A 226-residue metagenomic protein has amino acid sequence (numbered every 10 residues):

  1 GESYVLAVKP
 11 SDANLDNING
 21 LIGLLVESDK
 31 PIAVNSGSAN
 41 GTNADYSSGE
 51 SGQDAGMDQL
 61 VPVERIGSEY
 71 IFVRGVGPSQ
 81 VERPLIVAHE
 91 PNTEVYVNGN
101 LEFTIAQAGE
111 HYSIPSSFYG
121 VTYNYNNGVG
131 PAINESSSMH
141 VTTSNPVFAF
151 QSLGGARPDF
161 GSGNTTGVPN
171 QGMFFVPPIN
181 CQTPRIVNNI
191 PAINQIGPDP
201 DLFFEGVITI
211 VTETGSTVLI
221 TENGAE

Functional and structural regions predicted by a protein language model:
G1-E226: Conserved functional hotspot residues at active sites or interaction interfaces
